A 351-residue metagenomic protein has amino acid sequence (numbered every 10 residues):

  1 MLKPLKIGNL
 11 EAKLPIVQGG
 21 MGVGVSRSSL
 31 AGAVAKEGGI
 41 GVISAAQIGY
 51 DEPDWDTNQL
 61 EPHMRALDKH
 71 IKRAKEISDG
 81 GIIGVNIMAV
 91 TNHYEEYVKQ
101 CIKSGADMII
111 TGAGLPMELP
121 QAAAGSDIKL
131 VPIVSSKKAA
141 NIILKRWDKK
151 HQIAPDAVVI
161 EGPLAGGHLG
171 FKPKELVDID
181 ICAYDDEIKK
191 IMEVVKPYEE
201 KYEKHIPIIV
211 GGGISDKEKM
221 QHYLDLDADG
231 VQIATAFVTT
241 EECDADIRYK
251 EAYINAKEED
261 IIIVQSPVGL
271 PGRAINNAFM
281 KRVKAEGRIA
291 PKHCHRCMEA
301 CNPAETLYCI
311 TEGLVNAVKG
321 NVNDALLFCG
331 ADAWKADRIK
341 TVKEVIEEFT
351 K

Functional and structural regions predicted by a protein language model:
M1-K201: Active-site entrance/lid segments in N-terminal catalytic domains of soluble metabolic enzymes
V17, A165-I209, S215-K351: Conserved active-site-proximal phosphate/metal-binding subdomains
V25, I214-S215: Residue-level detector of alpha-helix initiation sites
S44, I133, G211, I233-A234: Generic beta-sheet signal
